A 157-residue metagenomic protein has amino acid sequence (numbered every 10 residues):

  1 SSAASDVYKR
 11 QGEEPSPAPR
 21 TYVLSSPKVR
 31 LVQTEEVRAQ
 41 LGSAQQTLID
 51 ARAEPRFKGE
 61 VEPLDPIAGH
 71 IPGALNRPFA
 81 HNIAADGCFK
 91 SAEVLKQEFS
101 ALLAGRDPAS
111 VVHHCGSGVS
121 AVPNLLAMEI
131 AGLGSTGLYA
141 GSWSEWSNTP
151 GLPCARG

Functional and structural regions predicted by a protein language model:
S1-Y8: Short, small-residue-biased leader/transition segments that mark boundaries at the very start of proteins
K9-P27: A short "linker-to-beta-strand initiation" element
Q33-A109, N148, A155-G157: Positively charged, proline/Ser/Thr-rich regional signature most characteristic of the Rhodanese/CDC25-like
D50, H114, Y139: Active-site-adjacent beta-strand anchor residues
A85, S120-N124, E145-N148: Short active-site-adjacent structural elements
K96-R106, V119-A131: Catalytic-pocket segment enriched in acidic/His residues
V111-H113, V119, L125, A131 (+2 more regions): C-terminal soluble interaction/assembly domains
G134-G157: Cysteine-dependent PTP/DSP-like catalytic domain, specifically the C-terminal lobe
